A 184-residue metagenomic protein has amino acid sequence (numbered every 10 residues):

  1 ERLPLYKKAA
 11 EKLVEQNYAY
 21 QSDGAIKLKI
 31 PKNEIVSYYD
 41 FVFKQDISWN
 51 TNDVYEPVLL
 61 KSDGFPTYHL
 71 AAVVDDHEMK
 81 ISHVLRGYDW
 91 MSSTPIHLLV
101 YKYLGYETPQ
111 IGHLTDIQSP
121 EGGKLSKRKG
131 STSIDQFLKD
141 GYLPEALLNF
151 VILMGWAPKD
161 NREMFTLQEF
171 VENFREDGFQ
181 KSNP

Functional and structural regions predicted by a protein language model:
E1: A short, structured active-site edge motif that brings together acidic residues
L5-K127, S133-F137, P158: Active-site cores that bind ATP or allylic diphosphates and position pyrophosphate for catalysis
E107-P184: Catalytic adenosine-cofactor/nucleotide-binding cores of aminoacyl-tRNA synthetases and other
